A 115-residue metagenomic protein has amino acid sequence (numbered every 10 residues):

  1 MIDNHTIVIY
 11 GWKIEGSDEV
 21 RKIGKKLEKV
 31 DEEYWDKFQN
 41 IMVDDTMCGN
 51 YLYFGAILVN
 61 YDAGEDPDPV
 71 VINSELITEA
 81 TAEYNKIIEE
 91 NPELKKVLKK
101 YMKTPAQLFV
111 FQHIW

Functional and structural regions predicted by a protein language model:
M1-T104, I114-W115: Acidic (Asp/Glu-rich) sequence patches and key acidic residues that form negatively charged surfaces used
Q107: Short, glycine/charged-rich beta-strand-loop motifs at protein surfaces that mediate ligand recognition and catalysis
V110-Q112: Short, low-complexity polar/charged micro-motifs in intrinsically disordered terminal tails
